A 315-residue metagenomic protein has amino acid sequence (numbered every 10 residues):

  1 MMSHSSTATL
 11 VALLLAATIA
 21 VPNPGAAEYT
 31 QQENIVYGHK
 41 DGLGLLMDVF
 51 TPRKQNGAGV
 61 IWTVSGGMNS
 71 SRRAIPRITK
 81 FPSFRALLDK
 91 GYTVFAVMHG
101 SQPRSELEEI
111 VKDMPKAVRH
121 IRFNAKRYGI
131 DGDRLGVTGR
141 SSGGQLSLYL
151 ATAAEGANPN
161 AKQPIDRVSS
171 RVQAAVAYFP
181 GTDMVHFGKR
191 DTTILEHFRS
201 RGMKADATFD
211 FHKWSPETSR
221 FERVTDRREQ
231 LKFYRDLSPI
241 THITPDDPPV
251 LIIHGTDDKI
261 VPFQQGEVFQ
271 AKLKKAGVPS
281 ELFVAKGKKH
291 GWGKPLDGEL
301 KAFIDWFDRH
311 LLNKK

Functional and structural regions predicted by a protein language model:
G25-Q55, E106: N-terminal cap/lid segment of alpha/beta-hydrolase-fold proteins
Y29, K40, R73, A151 (+2 more regions): Mobile cap/lid helix-loop segments that gate and shape the active-site cleft of serine hydrolases
G57-G67: Short beta-strand element of the alpha/beta-hydrolase
N69, R119-I194: Primarily recognizes the serine-hydrolase "nucleophile elbow" in alpha/beta-hydrolase and SGNH/GDSL folds
A74-F95: Short amphipathic alpha-helix adjacent to the substrate-entry channel of hydrolases
S105-K126, K301: Alpha/beta-hydrolase active-site loop
D246, I252-H254, D258: Short beta-strand/loop motif that positions the catalytic acidic residue of the alpha/beta-hydrolase fold
K288-D297: Catalytic histidine-centered segment of alpha/beta-hydrolase-like enzymes
